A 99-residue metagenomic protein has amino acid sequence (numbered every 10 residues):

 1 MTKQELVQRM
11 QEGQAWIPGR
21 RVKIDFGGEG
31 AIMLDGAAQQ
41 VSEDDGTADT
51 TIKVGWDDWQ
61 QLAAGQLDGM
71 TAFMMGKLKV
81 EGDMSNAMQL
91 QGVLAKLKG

Functional and structural regions predicted by a protein language model:
M1-G99: Feature captures hydrophobic
